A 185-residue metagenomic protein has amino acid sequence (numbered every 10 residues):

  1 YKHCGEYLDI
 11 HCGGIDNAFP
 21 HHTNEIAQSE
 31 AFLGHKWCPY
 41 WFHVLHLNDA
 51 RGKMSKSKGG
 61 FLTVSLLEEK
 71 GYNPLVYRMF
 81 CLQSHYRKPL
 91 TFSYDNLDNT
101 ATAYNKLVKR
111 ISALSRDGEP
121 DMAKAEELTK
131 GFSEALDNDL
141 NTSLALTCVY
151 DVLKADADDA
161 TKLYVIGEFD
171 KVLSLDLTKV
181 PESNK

Functional and structural regions predicted by a protein language model:
Y1-L114: Alpha-helical recognition segments enriched in aromatics with Gly/Pro capping that present substrate-recognition
F32-C38, Y86-K185: Feature 926 captures the class I aminoacyl-tRNA synthetase adenylation module centered on the KMSKS loop
